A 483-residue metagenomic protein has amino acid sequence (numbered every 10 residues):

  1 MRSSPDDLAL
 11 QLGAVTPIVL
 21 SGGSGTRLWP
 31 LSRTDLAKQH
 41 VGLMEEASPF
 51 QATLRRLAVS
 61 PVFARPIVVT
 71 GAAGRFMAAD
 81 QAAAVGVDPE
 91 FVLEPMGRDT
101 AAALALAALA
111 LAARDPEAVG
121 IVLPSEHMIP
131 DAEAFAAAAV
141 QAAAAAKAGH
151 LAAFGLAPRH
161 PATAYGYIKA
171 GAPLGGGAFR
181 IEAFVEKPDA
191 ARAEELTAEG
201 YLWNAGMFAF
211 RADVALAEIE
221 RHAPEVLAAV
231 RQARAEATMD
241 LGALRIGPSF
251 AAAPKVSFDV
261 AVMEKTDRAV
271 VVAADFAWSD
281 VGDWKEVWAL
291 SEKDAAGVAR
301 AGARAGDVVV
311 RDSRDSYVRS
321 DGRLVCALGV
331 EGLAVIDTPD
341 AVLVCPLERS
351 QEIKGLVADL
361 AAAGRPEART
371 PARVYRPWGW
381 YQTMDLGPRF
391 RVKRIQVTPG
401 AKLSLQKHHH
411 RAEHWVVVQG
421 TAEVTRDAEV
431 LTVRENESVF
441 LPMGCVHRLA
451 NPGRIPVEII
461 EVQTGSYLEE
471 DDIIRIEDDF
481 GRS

Functional and structural regions predicted by a protein language model:
R2-A14, V214-V416, T421-V439, H447 (+3 more regions): Left-handed beta-helix
R2-V19, T26-A37, G42-A134, V140 (+1 more regions): Conserved N-terminal catalytic core of the sugar/cofactor nucleotidyltransferase
L20, L123, V417, V462: Catalytic metal- and UDP-sugar-binding loop of GT-A-like glycosyltransferases, i.e., residues flanking the conserved
L28, A78-A82, A193, A215 (+2 more regions): Hydrophobic packing residues within well-ordered alpha-helices of enzyme cores
F50, A107, E126, I168 (+3 more regions): Residue-level signal for inorganic ion chemistry
T70, L123, P188, F210 (+4 more regions): A conserved hydrophobic position in a structured secondary element of the catalytic/binding core that shapes
D131-A252, V270: Conserved core of the sugar-phosphate nucleotidyltransferase
I460-E469: C-terminal structural segments of small proteins and small subunits
